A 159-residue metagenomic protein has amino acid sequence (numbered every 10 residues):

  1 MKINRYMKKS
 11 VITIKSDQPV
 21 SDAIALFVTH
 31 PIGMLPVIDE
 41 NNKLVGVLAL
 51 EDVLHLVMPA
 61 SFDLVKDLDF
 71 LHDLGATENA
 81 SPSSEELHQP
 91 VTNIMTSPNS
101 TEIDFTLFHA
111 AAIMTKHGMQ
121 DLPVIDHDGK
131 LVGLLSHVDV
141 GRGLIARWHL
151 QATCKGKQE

Functional and structural regions predicted by a protein language model:
M1-I32, I38-E40, L44-V45, F70-I113 (+3 more regions): Bateman/CBS regulatory modules and CBS-like beta-alpha motifs in cytosolic regions of diverse proteins
G46-E51, G133-G141: Short hydrophobic beta-strand motif reused across regulatory alpha/beta modules
L54, P123, D128-K130, S136-V138: A contiguous, mid-protein "functional segment" used to position or interact with cofactors/ions or partner subunits
L54-D69, V140-C154: A short, polar/charged loop-to-alpha-helix boundary motif
